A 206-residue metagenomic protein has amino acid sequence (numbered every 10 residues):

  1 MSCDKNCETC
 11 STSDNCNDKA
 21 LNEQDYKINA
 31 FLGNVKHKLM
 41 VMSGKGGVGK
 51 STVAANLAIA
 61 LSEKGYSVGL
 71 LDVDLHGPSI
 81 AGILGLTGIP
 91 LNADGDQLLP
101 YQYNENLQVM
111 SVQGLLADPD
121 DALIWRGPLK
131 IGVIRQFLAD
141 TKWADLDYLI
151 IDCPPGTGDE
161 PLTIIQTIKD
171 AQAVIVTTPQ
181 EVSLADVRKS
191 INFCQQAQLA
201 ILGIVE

Functional and structural regions predicted by a protein language model:
M1-K27: Cysteine-cluster motifs in flexible loop/terminal segments that predominantly coordinate metals
A30-K36: Phosphate-binding P-loop
L32, G77, G127-R135, G158 (+2 more regions): Amphipathic alpha-helical transducer elements in NTP-driven molecular machines
V35, G46, D72, I80 (+4 more regions): Residue-level signature of catalytic and energy-coupling elements of molecular machines, predominantly ATP/GTP-dependent
K38-L75, I191: Walker A/P-loop phosphate-binding motif and the immediately C-terminal alpha-helix
S67-V68, V73-L116, I131: Phosphate-binding loop that captures ATP/GTP phosphates
L116-I164: Phosphate-binding/switch loop-helix module in NTP-utilizing enzymes
D147-E206: Conserved catalytic-core segment of NTP-binding enzymes
